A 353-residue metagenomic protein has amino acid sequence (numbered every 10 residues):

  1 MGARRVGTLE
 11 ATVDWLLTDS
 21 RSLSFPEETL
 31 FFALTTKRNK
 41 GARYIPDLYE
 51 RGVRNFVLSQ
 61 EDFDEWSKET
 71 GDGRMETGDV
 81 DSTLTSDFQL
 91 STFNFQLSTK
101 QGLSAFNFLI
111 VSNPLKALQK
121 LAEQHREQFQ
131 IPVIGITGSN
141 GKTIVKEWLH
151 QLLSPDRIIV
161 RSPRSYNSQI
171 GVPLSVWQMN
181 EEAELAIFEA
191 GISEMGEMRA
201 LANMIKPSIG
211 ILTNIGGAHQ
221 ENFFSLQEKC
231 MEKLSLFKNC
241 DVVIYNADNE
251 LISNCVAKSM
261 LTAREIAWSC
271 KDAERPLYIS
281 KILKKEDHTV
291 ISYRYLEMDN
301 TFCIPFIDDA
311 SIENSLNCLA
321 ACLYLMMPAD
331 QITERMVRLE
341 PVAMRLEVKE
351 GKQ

Functional and structural regions predicted by a protein language model:
M1-L118, Y278-S280, I307, P328: N-terminal leader/targeting and accessory segments in enzymes
L17-S22, A122-R126, E347-V348: A short, basic/flexible loop-to-alpha-helix module at the beginning of a structural domain
P26, N39-R43, I144, I170 (+2 more regions): Residues that form or flank phosphate/diphosphate-binding pockets in enzymes that use nucleotide phosphates
F32-T35, R161-P163, F188-E189, I304-P305 (+1 more regions): Thr-Gly-centered strand-to-loop micro-motif
I45, K146-H150, L319, T333: A generic structural signal for short, well-ordered alpha-helical segments in conserved domains
F56-E61, S162-Y166, I332: A short glycine-rich beta-strand->turn/loop micro-motif centered on a GG-aromatic cluster
E65-W66, L103, I211-K352: Acidic, Mg2+-coordinating active-site environments of NTP-dependent enzymes
G102, I110, P114-A247, L251-R264 (+2 more regions): Phosphate-binding loop of NTP-binding sites
